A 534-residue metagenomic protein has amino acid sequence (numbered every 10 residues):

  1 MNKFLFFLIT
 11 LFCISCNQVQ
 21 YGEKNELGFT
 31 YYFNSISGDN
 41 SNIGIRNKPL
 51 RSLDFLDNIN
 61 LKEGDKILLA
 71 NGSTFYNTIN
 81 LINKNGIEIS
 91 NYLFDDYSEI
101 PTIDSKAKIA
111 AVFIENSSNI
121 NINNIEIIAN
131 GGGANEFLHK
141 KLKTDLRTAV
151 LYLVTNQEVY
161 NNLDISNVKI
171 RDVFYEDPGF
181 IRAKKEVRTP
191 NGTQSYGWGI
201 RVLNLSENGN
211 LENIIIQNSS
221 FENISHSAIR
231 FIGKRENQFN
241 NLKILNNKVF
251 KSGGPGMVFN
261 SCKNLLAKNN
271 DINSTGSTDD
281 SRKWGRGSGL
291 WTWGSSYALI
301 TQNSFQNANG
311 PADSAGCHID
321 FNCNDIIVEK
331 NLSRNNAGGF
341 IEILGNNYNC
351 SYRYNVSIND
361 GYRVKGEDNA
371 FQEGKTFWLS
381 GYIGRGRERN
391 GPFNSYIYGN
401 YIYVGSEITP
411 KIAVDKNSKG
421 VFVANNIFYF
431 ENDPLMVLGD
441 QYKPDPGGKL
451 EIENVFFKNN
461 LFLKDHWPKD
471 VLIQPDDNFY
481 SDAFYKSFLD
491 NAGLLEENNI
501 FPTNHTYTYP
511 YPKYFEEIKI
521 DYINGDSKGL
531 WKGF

Functional and structural regions predicted by a protein language model:
N2-L8: Sec-dependent signal peptide recognition, specifically the positively charged N-region followed immediately by
I14-S15: C-terminal motif of bacterial Sec signal peptides marking the signal peptidase cleavage site
Q20-D54, S73: Right-handed parallel beta-helix/beta-solenoid
L27-T30, I59-I103, F113-E126, E158-K169 (+1 more regions): Beta-solenoid repeat scaffold
I36-S41, G72-T74, L93-D96, F462-P468: Acidic glycine-/aspartate-rich tracts in secreted/extracellular proteins
K108-F113, I128-Y160, R171-L211, E222-L242 (+2 more regions): Glycine- and acidic/polar-rich repeat regions and solenoidal domains
